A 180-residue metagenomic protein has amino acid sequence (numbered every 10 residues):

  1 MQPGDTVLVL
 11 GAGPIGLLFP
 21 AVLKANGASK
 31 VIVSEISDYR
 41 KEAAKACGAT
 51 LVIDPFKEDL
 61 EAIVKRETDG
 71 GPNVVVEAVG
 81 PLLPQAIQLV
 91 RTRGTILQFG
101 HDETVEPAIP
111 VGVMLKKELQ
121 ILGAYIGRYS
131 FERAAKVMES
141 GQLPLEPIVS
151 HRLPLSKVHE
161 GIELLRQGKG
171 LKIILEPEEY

Functional and structural regions predicted by a protein language model:
M1-K57: Mid-domain Rossmann-like dinucleotide-binding core that forms the NAD(H)/NADP(H) cofactor-binding site
D5, G94-T95: Glycine-centered, small-residue-biased loops immediately flanking beta-strands in adenine/cofactor-binding cores
V31-I32, L97, L122: Conserved beta-strand positions in the Rossmann-like core of class I SAM-dependent methyltransferases
D59-D69: Short amphipathic alpha-helix with an adjacent loop that forms part of the alpha/beta core around
V74, I87-Q88, R128, E132-Y180: C-terminal hydrophobic helical "lid"/dimerization subdomain of Rossmann-like NAD(P)H-dependent oxidoreductases
V75-V76, L97: N-terminal Rossmann-like NAD(P) cofactor-binding module of classical short-chain dehydrogenase/reductase
V90-T92: Helix-to-beta-strand junctions that scaffold the AdoMet/dcAdoMet cofactor pocket in Class I SAM-dependent enzymes
H101-K117, R133-A135: Rossmann-fold NAD(P)-binding glycine/threonine-rich loop
